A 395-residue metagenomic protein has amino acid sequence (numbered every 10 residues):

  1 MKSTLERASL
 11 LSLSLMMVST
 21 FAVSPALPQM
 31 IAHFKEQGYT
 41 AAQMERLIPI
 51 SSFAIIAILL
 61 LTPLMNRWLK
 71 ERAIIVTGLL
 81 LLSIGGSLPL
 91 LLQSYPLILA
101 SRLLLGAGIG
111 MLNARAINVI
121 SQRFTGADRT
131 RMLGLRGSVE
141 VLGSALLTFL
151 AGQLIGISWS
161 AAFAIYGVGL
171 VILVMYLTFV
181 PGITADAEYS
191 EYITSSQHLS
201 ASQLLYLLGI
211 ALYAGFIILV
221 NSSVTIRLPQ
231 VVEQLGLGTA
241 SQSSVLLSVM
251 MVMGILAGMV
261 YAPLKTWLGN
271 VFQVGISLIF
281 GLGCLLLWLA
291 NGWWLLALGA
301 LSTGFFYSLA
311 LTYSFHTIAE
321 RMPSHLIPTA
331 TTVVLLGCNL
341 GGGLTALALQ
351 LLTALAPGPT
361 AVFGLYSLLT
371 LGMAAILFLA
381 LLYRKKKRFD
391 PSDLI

Functional and structural regions predicted by a protein language model:
S24, Y206-S248, G254: Extracytoplasmic gate region of multi-pass secondary transporters
A57-S94: Conserved MFS/SLC helix-loop-helix module at the cytosolic interface between two early adjacent transmembrane helices
I58-E71, A257-G269, T353: Helix-to-loop junctions at the C-terminal end of transmembrane segments in multipass secondary transporters
G85, P96-L104, W294-S302: Paired small-residue
Y95, S101-V139: Cytoplasmic helix-loop-helix junction between adjacent transmembrane helices in 12-TM secondary transporters
M111-F124, L309-P323: Intracellular juxtamembrane helix-capping segments at the cytosolic ends of symmetry-related transmembrane helices
A127, L135-P181, A185: Helix-loop-helix hairpin linking two adjacent transmembrane segments in secondary transporters
A319-P357, Y366: A late C-terminal transmembrane helix in Major Facilitator Superfamily
